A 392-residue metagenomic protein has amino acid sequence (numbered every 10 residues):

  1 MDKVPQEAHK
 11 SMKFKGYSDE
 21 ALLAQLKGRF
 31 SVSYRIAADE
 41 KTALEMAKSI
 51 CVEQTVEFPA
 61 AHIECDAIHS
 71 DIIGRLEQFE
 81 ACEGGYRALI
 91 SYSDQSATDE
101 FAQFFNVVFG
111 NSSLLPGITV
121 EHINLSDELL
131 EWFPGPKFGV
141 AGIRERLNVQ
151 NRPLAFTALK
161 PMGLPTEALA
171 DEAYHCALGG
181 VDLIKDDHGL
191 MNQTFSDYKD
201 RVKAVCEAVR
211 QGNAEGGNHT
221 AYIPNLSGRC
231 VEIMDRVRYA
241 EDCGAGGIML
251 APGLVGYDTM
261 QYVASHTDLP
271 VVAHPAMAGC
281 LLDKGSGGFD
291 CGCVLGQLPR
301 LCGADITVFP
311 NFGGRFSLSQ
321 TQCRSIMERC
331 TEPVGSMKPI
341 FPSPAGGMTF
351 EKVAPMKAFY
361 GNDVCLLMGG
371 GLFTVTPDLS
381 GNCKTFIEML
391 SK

Functional and structural regions predicted by a protein language model:
M1-G28, V32-K41, L301, C330-M337 (+1 more regions): Alpha/beta catalytic cores of nucleotide-metabolism and tRNA/nucleoside-modifying enzymes
D2-A177: N-terminal capping/small domains of soluble enzymes
Y34-K41, P153-A170, T220-E232, A278-C291 (+1 more regions): Active-site mouth loops of central-metabolism enzymes
P136-R144, L190-G212, C230-I233, P252-D268 (+3 more regions): Active-site-adjacent beta->alpha loops and helix N-cap segments on the catalytic face of soluble alpha/beta enzymes
E145-N148, A177-L178, K199-G216, R238-D242 (+3 more regions): Acidic (Asp/Glu)-rich catalytic clusters
T157, G163-L190, S196-D197, V209 (+1 more regions): Phosphate-binding glycine-rich loops and their immediate beta-loop-alpha structural context
Q211-G217, E332-M337: Short helix-capping segments at alpha-helix termini
D235-V237, C243, G247-M368, T385: Catalytic alpha/beta core domains of metabolic enzymes, predominantly
